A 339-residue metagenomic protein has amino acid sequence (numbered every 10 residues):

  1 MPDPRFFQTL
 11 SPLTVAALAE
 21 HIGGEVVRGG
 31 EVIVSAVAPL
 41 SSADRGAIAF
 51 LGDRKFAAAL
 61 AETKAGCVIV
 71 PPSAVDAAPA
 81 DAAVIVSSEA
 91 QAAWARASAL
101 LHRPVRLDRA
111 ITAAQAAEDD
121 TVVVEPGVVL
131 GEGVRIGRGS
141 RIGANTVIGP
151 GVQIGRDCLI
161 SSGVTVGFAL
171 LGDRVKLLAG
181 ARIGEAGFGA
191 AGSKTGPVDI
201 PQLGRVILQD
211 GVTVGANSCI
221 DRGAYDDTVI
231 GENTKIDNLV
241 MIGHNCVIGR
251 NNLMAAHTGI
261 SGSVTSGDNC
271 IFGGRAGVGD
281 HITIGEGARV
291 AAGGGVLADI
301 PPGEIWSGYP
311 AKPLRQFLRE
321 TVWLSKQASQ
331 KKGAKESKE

Functional and structural regions predicted by a protein language model:
M1-Q115, R174, G180-A181, A186-V198 (+2 more regions): Terminal amphipathic alpha-helical/low-complexity segments used for targeting or macromolecular assembly
F50, I111-P313: Structural signal for interior beta-strand "rungs" in well-ordered beta-sheet cores of soluble enzyme domains
